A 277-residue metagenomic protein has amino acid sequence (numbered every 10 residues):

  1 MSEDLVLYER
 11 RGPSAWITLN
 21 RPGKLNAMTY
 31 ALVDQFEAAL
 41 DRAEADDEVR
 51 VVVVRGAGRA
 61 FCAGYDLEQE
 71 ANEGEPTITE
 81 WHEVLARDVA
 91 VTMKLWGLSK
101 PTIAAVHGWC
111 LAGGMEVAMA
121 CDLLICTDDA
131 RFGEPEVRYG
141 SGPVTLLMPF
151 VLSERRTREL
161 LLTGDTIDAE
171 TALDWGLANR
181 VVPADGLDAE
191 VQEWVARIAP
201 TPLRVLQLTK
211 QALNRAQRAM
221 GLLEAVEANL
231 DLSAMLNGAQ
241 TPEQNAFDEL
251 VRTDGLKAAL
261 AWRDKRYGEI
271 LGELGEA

Functional and structural regions predicted by a protein language model:
M1-A57, A277: Conserved CoA-thioester-binding segment of acyl-CoA-metabolizing enzymes
M1-G12, I167-A169, A189, E193 (+1 more regions): C-terminal alpha-helix plus adjacent terminal tail
I17, R21, Q35-F36, V54 (+5 more regions): Terminal peptide-recognition signature
P22-L25, R59, G64, D129-R131 (+1 more regions): A short, glycine- and basic residue-enriched loop/turn that sits immediately adjacent to a domain's principal
G23, A27, D34, T79-A86 (+1 more regions): Residues at secondary-structure transition points
L32-Q35, R87, L187, N229: Hydrophobic alpha-helical membrane-association signature
G56-M93, V251-G255, L274: Glycine- (often His-adjacent) and acidic-residue-rich active-site loop that binds/positions the CoA thioester
M93-L206: Crotonase-fold acyl-CoA enzyme core
